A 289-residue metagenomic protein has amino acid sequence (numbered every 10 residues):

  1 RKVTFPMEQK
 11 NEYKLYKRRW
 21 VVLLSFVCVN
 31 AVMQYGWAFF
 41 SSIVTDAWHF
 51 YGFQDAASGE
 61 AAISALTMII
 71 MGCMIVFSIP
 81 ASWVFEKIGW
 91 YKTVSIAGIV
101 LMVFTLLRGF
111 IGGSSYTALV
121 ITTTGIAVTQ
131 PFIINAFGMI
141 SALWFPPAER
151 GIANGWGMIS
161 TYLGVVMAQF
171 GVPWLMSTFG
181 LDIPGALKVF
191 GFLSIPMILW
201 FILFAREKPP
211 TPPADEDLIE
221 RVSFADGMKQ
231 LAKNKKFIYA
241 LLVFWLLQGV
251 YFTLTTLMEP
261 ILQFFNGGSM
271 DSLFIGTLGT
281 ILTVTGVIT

Functional and structural regions predicted by a protein language model:
M7-Y16, P210-A240: Juxtamembrane intracellular "pre-TM" segments in multi-pass secondary transporters
F40-V44, K235-V287: Extracytoplasmic gate region of multi-pass secondary transporters
I43-V76: Extracellular/periplasmic helix-loop-helix junction of adjacent transmembrane segments in MFS-like secondary
A65-W83, T280-T289: Central cavity-lining transmembrane alpha-helices of secondary-active solute carriers, predominantly the Major
V76-Y116: Conserved MFS/SLC helix-loop-helix module at the cytosolic interface between two early adjacent transmembrane helices
T122-S160: Cytoplasmic helix-loop-helix junction between adjacent transmembrane helices in 12-TM secondary transporters
G151-V172, M176: Glycine-rich segments within core transmembrane alpha-helices of 12-TM secondary carriers
P184-L203: Symmetry-related core transmembrane helices of the 12-TM Major Facilitator Superfamily/SLC fold
